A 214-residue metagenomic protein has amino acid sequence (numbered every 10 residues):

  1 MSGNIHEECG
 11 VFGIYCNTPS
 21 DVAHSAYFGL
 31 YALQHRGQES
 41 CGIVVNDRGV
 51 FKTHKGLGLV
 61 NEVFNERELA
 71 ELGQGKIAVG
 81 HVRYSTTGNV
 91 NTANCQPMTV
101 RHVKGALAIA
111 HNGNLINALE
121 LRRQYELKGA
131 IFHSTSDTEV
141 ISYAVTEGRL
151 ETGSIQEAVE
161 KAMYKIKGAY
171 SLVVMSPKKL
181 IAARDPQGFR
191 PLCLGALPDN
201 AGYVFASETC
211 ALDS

Functional and structural regions predicted by a protein language model:
M1-S214: Conserved short alpha-helical segments that host acidic/polar catalytic motifs at enzyme active sites
